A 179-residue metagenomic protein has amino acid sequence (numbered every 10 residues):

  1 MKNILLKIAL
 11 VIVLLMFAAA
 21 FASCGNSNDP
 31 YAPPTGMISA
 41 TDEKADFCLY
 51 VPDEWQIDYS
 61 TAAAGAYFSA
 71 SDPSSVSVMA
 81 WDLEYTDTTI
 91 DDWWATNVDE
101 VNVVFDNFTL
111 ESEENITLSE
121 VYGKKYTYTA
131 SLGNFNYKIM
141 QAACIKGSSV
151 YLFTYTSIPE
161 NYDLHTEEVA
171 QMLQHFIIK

Functional and structural regions predicted by a protein language model:
M1-L10: Bacterial N-terminal signal peptides that target proteins for export
A19-S23: C-terminal motif of bacterial Sec signal peptides marking the signal peptidase cleavage site
G25-N28: Bacterial signal peptide processing site
P33-S39, A62-A66, L118-T127: Short, hydrophobic/aromatic-rich segments at coil-to-beta transitions
E43-A95, F135: Secretory pathway targeting signatures of secreted, lumenal, and periplasmic proteins
D53-W55, L152-K179: Surface-exposed amphipathic alpha-helical segments
V78, M140, S149-I158: Short, well-ordered beta-strand elements
V98-K146: Signature of long, low-cysteine stretches enriched in small and polar/charged residues
